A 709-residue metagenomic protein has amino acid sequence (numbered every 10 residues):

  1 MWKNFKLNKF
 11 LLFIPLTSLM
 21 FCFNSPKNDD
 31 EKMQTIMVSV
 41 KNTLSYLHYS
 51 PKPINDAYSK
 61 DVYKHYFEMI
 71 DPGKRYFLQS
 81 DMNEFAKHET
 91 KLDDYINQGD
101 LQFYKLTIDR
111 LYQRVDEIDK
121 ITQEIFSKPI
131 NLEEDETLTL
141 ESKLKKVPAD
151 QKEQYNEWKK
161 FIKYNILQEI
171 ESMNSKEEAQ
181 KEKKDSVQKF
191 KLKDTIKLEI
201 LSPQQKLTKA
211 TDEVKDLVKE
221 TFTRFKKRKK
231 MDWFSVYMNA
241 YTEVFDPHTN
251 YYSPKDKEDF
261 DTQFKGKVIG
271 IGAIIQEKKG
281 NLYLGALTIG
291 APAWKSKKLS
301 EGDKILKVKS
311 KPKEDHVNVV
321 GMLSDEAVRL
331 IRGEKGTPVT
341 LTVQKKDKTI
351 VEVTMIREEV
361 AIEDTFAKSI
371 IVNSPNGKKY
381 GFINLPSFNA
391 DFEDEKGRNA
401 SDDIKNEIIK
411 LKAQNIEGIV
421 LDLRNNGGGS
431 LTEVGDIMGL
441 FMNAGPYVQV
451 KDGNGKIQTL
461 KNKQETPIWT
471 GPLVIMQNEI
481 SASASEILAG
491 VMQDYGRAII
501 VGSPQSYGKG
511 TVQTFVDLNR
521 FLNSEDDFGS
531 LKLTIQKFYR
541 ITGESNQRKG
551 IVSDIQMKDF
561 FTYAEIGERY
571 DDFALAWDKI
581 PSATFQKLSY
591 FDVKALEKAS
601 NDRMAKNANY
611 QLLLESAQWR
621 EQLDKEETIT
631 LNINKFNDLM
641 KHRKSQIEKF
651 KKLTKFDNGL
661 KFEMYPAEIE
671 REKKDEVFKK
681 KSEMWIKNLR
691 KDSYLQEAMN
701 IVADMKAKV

Functional and structural regions predicted by a protein language model:
N8, S18-E31: Bacterial Sec-dependent signal peptides at the C-terminal "C-region" and cleavage site
F23-N28, S45-N55, T223-K230, D246-G270 (+8 more regions): Cleft-lining beta-strand/loop regions that shape enzyme active-site pockets
S25-E133: Charged, amphipathic alpha-helical regulatory modules used for macromolecular assembly or allosteric control
M37-Y49, K87-K91, D216-E220, P386-N389 (+1 more regions): Acidic/histidine-rich, surface-exposed loop or edge segments in extracytoplasmic proteins
K52, E68-M69, T90, Y104 (+4 more regions): PDZ/PDZ-like domain segments forming the peptide/carboxylate-binding groove, activating on the N-terminal beta-strands
I121-G270, I274-K279, E676: Extended, domain-scale alpha-helical bundle/helix-rich regions
I125, E141-K143, N156, K160 (+4 more regions): Conserved functional hotspot residues or short segments at active or partner-binding sites across diverse domains
A484, G496, V501-I566: Polar, glycine-rich mid-to-C-terminal structural blocks that act as macromolecule-binding/assembly scaffolds
